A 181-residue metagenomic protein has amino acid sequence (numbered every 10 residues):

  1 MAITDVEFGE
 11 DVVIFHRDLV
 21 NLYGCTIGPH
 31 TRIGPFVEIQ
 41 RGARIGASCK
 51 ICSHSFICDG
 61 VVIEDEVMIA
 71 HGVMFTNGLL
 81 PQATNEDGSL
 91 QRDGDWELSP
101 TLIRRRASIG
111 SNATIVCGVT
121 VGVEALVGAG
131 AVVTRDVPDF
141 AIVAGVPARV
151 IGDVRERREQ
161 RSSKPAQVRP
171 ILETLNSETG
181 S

Functional and structural regions predicted by a protein language model:
A2-F8, I14-I27, R32-V119, V146-P147 (+2 more regions): Flexible, glycine/small-residue-enriched loop-and-beta-strand segment within the central core of proteins
V20, D139-A141, R149: Glycine-centered loop/turn positions within well-structured domains that cap or flank conserved ligand/cofactor-binding
V119-D136, F140-I142: C-terminal/domain-terminus segments
V132, P147-V150: Conserved switch/coupling elements of ABC/ABC-like ATPase nucleotide-binding domains
R161-S181: Acidic/histidine-enriched, glycine/proline-rich intrinsically disordered or flexible terminal extensions
